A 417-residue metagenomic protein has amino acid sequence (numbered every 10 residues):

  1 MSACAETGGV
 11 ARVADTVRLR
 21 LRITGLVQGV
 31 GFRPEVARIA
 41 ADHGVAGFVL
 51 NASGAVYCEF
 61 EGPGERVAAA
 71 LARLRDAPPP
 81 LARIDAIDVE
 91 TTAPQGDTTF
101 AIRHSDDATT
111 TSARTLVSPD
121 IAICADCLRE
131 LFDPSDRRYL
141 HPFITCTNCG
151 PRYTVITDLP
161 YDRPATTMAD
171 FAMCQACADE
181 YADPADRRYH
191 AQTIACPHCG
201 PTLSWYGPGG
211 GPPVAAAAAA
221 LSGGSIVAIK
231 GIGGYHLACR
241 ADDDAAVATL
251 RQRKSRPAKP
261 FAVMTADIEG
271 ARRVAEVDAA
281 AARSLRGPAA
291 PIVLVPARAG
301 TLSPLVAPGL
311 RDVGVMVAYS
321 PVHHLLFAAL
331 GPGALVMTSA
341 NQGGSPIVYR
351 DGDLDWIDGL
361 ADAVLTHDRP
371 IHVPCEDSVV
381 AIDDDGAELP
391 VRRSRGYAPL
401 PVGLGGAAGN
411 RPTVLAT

Functional and structural regions predicted by a protein language model:
M1-T193, P197-S204: Intrinsically disordered, low-complexity, mixed-charge
D106-T417: Active-site-adjacent structural elements in enzyme catalytic cores
